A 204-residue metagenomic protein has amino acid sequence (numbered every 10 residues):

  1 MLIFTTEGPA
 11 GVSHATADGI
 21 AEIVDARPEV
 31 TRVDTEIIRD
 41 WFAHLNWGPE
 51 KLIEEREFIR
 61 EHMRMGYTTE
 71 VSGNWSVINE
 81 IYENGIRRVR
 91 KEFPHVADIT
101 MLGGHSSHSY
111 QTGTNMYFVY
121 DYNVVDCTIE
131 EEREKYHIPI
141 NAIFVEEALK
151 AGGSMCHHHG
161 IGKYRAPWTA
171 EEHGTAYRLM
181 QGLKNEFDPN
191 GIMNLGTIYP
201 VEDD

Functional and structural regions predicted by a protein language model:
M1-I143, A151: C-terminal substrate-recognition/cap domain of FAD-linked oxidoreductases
E55, I161-D204: Activity-critical C-terminal alpha-helical subdomain
G73, H158, F187: Single, functionally critical "micro-switch" positions that shape active/binding sites and transmembrane helices
E146-E147, N185: Double-stranded beta-helix
G152-H158, K163: Basic polyanion-binding and macromolecular-assembly surfaces
